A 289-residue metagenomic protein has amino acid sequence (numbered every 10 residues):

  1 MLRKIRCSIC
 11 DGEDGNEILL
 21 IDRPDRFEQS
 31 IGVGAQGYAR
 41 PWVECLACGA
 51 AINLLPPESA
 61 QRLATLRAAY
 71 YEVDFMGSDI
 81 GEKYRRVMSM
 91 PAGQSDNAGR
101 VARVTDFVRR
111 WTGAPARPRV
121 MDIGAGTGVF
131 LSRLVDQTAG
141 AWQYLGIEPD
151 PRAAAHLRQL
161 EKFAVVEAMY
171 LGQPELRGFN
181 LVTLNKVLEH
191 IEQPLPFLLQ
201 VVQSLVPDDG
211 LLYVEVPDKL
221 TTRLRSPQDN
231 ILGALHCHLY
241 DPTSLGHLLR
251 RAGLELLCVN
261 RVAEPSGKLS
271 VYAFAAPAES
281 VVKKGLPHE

Functional and structural regions predicted by a protein language model:
M1-N185, L195-Q200, R261, L269-F274 (+1 more regions): Conserved N-terminal segment of class I S-adenosyl-L-methionine
I9-N16, T243-V259: A SAM-dependent methyltransferase catalytic signature shared across enzymes that methylate proteins
R23-Q29, V214-L239, T243-L248: Short, glycine-/aromatic-enriched active-site segment of Class I SAM-dependent methyltransferases
Y144, L212-V214: Hydrophobic/aromatic residues located in beta-strands of well-ordered beta-sheets within soluble catalytic
K186-H190: A short His-aromatic
P196-L211: A short glycine-rich, Lys/Arg-flanked "PGG" loop and its adjoining helix->strand segment in the class I
D218-L220, A263-S266: Short beta-strand->alpha-helix junction loop in the catalytic core of nucleotide-activated group-transfer enzymes
R250-E255, G267-K268, A278: Substrate-binding/catalytic lobe of Class I Rossmann-like enzymes that use SAM or dcSAM, i.e., the mid-to-C-terminal
